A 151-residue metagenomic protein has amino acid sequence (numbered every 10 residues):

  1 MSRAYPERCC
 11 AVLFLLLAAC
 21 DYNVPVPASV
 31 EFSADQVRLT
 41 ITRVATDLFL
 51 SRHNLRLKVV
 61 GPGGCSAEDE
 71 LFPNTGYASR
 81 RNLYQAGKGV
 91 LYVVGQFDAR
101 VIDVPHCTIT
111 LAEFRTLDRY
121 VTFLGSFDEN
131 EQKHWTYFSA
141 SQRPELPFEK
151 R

Functional and structural regions predicted by a protein language model:
M1-C20: Sec-dependent bacterial lipoprotein signal peptides
R8, P27-S29, L146-E149: Intrinsically disordered, low-complexity segments enriched in proline/serine/threonine
A11-V12, Y22, A67, I109: Residue-level detector of bioactive/disordered segments in secreted/extracellular proteins and virion assembly
C20-F72: N-terminal export/targeting and maturation segments
D21, A86-R151: Acidic, small-residue rich beta-repeat scaffolds with periodic aromatic anchors
V24-S29, P73-Q85, Y120-L124: Repeated scaffold domains used in trafficking and secretory/extracellular systems, primarily beta-propellers
R52-T108: Mature extracytoplasmic domains of secretory-pathway proteins
